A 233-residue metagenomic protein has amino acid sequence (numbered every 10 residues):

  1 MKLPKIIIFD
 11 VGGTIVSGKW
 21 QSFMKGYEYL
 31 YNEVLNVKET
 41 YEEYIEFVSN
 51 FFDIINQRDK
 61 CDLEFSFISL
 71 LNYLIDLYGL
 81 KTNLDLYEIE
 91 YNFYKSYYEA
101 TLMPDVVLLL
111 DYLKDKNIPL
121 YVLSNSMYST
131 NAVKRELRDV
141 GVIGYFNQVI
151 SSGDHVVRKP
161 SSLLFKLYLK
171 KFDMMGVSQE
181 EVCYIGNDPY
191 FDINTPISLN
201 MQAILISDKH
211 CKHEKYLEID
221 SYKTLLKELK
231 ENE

Functional and structural regions predicted by a protein language model:
M1-F47: Active-site neighborhood of HAD-like aspartate-dependent phosphohydrolases
M1-F9, S17, N36, V107 (+2 more regions): Asp-based, Mg2+/Mn2+-dependent phosphohydrolase catalytic module
K19-M24, D59-L63, T130-N131: Short, flexible/disordered intra-domain loops and linkers
F23-Y31, I45-F52, L71, I89-Y94 (+1 more regions): Hydrophobic alpha-helical core bundles mediating ligand binding, dimerization, or RNAP-core interactions
G26, L70, D105, L164: Charged catalytic carboxylate motif
N50-Y91: A metal-dependent, Asp-based hydrolase signature
I55-Q57, F93-S96, T101, I118-P119 (+2 more regions): A short, structure-level motif marking secondary-structure boundaries and short turns
E64-I68, L80-L84, Y94-Y121: Short, acidic loop-to-helix structural element flanking the phosphoryl-transfer center in phosphate-processing enzymes
